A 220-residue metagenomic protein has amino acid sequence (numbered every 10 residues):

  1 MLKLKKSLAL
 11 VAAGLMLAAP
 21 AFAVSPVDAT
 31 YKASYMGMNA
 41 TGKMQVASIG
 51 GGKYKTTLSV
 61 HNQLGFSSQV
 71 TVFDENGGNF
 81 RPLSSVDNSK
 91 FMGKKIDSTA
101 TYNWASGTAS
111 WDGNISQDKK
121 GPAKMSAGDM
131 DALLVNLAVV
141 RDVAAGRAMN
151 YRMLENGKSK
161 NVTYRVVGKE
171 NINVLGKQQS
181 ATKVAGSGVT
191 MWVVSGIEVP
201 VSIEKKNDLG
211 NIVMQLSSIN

Functional and structural regions predicted by a protein language model:
M1-V11: Bacterial N-terminal signal peptides that target proteins for export
G14-L15: Repetitive helical segments and hydrophobic/amphipathic motifs
A18-A21: N-terminal signal peptide c-region/cleavage motif recognized by signal peptidases
V24-W104, D142-N220: Acidic, serine/threonine-rich low-complexity disordered tracts
M92-V140: Hydrophobic, well-structured mid-protein blocks that either form specific transmembrane helices
